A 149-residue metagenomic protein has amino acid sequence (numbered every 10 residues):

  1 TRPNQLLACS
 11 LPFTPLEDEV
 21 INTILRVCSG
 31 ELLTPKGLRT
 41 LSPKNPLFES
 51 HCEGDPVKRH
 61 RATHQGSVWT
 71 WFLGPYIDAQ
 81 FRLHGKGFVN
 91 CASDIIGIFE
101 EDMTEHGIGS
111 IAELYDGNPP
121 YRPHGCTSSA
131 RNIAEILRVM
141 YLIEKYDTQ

Functional and structural regions predicted by a protein language model:
T1-W71, G97-Q149: Extended glycan-interaction surfaces of carbohydrate-active proteins
L11, A79-R82, K86, V139: Core register positions within helices of long alpha-helical scaffolds
T23, P75, C91-D94: Extracytoplasmic/secreted proteins, especially bacterial periplasmic and envelope-associated proteins
W71-I77: Internal helical hairpin/lid segments
G87-F99: Extracellular low-complexity, Gly/Ser/Thr-rich intrinsically disordered linkers and protease-sensitive activation/hinge
